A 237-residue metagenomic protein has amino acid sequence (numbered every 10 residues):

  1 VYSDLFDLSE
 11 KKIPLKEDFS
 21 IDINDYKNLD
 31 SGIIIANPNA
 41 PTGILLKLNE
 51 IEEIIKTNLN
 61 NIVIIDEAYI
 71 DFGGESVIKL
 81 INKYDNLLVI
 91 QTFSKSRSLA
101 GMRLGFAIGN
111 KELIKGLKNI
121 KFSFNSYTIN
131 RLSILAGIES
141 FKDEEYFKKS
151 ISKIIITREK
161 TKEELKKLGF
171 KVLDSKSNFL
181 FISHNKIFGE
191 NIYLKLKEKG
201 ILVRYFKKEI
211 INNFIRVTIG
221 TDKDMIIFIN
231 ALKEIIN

Functional and structural regions predicted by a protein language model:
V1-L8: Substrate-binding/gating loop at the entrance of the active-site cleft, primarily in PLP-dependent aminotransferase-like
K11, L15-D71: Active-site phosphate-binding strand-loop segment of PLP-dependent enzymes
K12-E17, Q91, F206-K207: Short beta->alpha connector loops at strand-helix junctions that form conserved, small/polar/Pro-enriched
N49, K195-K199, V203-R204, K208-N237: PLP-dependent enzyme catalytic core of the Aspartate aminotransferase-like
N86-K166, F170-L173: PLP-dependent aminotransferase class I/II
G101, K176, I210-N213: Short acidic/glycine-enriched loop/turn segments that link adjacent beta-strands
I155, K167-K199, I215, I219: Conserved PLP-binding catalytic core of the aspartate aminotransferase-like
